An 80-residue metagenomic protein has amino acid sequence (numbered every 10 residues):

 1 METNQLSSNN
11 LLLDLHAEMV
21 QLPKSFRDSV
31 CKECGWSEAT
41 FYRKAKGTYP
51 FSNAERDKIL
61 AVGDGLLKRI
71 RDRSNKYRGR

Functional and structural regions predicted by a protein language model:
M1-P23, R27: A short, Lys/Arg-rich alpha-helix, primarily the initiator
K24, C34-W36: A broad helix-preferring feature
R27, R43-K44, R56: Basic side chains
V30-C31: The alpha-helix within a helix-turn-helix
W36-F51: Recognition helix of helix-turn-helix/homeodomain-like DNA-binding domains that insert into the DNA major groove
A54-R73: DNA major-groove recognition helix of helix-turn-helix/homeodomain DNA-binding modules
S74-R80: Short acidic DE-rich linear segments
